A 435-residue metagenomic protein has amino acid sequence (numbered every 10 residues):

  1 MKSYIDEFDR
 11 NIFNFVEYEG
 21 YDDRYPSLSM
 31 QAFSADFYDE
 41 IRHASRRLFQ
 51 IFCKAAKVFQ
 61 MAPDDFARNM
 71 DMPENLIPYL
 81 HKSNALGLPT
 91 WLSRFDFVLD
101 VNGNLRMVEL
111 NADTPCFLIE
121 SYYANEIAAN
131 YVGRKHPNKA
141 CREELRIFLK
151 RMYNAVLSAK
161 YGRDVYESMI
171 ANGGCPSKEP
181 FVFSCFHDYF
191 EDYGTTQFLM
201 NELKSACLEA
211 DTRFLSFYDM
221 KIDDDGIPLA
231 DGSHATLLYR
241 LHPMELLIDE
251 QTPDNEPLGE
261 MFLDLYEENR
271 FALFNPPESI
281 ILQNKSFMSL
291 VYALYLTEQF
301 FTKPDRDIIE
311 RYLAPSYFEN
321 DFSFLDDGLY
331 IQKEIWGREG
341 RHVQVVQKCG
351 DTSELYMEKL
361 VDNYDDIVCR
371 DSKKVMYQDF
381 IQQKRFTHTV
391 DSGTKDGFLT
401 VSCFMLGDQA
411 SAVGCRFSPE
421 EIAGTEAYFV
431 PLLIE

Functional and structural regions predicted by a protein language model:
M1-E435: Preference for protein termini
